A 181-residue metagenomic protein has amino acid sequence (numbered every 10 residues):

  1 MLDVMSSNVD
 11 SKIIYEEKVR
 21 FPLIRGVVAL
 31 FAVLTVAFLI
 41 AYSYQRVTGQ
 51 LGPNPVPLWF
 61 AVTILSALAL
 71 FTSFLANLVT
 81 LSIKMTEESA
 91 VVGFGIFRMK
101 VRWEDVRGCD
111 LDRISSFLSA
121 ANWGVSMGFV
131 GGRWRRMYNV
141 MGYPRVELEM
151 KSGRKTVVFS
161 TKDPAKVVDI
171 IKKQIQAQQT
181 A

Functional and structural regions predicted by a protein language model:
M1-V56, R136-Y138, G153-K155, T161-K166 (+2 more regions): N-terminal membrane-targeting/pre-transmembrane regions
L2-S7, K18-F21, G93-V158: Non-transmembrane, membrane-adjacent beta-strand/coil modules in membrane-associated proteins and peripheral
K12, S82, R145: A residue-level signal for beta-strand positions that form part of recognition/binding surfaces within mature
G52-F71: Loop-to-helix transition at the N-terminal end of transmembrane alpha-helices
S66-D110: Conserved beta-hairpin
E104, G108, D169-Q176: Replace "anionic and nucleotidyl ligands
R113, I175-Q178: A general structural signal marking secondary-structure boundaries and capping sites
